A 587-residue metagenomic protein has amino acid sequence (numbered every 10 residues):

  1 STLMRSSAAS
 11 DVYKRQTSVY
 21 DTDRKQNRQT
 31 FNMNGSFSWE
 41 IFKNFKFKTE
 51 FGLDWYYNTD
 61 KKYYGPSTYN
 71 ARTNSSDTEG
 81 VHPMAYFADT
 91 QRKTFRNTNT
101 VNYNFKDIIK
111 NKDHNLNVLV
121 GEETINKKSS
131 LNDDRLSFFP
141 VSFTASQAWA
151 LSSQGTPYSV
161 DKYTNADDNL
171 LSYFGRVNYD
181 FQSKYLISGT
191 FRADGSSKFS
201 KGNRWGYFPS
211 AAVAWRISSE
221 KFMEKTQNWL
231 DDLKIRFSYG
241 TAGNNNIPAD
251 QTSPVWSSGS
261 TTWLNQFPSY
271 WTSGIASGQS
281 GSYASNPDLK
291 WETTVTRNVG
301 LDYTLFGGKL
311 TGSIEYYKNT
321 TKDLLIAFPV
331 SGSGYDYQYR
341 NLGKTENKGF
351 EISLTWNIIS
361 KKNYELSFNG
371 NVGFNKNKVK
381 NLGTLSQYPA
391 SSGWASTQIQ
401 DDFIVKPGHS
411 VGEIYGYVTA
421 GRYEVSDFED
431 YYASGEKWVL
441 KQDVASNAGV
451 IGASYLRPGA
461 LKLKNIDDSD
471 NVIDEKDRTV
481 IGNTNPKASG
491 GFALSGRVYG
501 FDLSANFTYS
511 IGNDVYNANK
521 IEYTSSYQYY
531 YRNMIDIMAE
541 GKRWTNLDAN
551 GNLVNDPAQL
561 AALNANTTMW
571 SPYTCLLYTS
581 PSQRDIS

Functional and structural regions predicted by a protein language model:
T2-L3, A8-A9, S582-R584: Positively charged, low-complexity/disordered segments
S10-Y64, D77-H409, L576-S580, S587: Extracellular/periplasmic, surface-exposed regions of secreted and cell-surface proteins
Y64-P66, D134-S137, T508-I511, A518-K520: Short Gly/aromatic-enriched secondary-structure transition segments
A71, S510-S580, S587: Extracytoplasmic gating/loop element in the C-terminal half of outer-membrane beta-barrel translocons and assembly
A71-R72, S188: Core alpha/beta catalytic barrel or barrel-like domain that forms the active/cofactor pocket in diverse metabolic
K128-S130, N246-I247, S504-N506, N513-V515: Short helix/loop capping segments that flank catalytic or ligand/cofactor-binding pockets
D133-R135, Q251, R340, N357-V480 (+3 more regions): Conserved small-residue
S367, N483-I511, T574-S580, S587: Conserved C-terminal beta-signal and adjacent last beta-strands/turns of outer-membrane beta-barrel proteins
